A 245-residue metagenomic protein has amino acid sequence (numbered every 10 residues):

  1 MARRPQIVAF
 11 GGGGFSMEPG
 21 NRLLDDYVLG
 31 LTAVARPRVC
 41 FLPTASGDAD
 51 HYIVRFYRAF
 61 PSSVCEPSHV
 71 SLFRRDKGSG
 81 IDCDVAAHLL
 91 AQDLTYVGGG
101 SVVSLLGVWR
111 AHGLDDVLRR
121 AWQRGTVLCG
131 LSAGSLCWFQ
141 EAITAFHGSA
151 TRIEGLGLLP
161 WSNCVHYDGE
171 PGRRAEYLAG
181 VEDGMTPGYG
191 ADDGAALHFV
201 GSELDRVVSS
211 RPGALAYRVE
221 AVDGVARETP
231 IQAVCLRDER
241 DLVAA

Functional and structural regions predicted by a protein language model:
M1-R36, C40-S63, L94, A142-T144 (+1 more regions): C-terminal and late-domain segments of enzyme folds
A9, S68-S71, Y96-V97, L128-L131 (+1 more regions): General beta-strand structural signal in soluble alpha/beta enzymes
F15-P19, S71-D76, S104-V108, V165-Y167: Short, flexible loop segments at the rims of nucleotide/cofactor-binding pockets, characterized by
L24, I81-V85, L114, R173: Amphipathic coiled-coil/heptad-repeat helices and related helical stalk/stem segments that mediate oligomerization
C40-F41, S46-G100, S104: Portal/gating segments that form or line small-molecule/metal binding sites
A86-D93, V103-G125, P230-A245: Mature, structured domains of secreted/extracytosolic soluble proteins
Y96-R174: Class I SAM-dependent methyltransferase SAM-binding "motif I" and its flanking Rossmann-like core
